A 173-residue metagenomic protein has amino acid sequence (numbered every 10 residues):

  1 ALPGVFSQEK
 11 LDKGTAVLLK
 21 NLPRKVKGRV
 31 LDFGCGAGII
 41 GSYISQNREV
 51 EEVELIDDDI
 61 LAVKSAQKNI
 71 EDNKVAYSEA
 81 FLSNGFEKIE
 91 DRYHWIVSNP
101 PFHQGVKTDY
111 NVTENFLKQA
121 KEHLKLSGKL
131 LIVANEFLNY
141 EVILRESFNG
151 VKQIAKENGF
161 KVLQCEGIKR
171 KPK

Functional and structural regions predicted by a protein language model:
A1-Q8: Non-catalytic substrate-recognition/targeting regions of SAM-dependent transferases
L11-S98: Conserved SAM/SAH cofactor-binding pocket of Class I
D57-A62, T108, V112, N135-E136 (+1 more regions): Short beta->alpha hinge that forms the Motif I/post-I loop of the SAM-binding pocket
W95-K107: A short SAM/SAH-binding and catalytic strip from SAM-dependent methyltransferases
E114-L126: A short glycine-rich, Lys/Arg-flanked "PGG" loop and its adjoining helix->strand segment in the class I
S127-A134: Conserved beta-strand signature within the Rossmann-like core of class I S-adenosyl-L-methionine
N135-F148: Conserved class I S-adenosyl-L-methionine
N149, K156-K173: Core SAM-dependent methyltransferase catalytic element
